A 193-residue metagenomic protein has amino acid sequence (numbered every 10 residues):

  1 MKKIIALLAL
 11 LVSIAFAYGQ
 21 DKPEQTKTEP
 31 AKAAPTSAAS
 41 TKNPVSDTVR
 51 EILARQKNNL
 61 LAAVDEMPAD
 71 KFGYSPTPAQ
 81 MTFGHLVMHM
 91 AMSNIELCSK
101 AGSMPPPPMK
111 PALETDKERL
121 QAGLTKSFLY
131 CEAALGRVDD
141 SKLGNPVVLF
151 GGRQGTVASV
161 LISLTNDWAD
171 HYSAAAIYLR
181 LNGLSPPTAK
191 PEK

Functional and structural regions predicted by a protein language model:
M1-I4: Positively charged n-region of N-terminal signal peptides that target proteins for export
A6-A15: Bacterial N-terminal signal peptides
A17-G19: Boundary at the C-terminal end of the N-terminal hydrophobic targeting segment
D21-T48, M92-R153, N182-K193: Short, helix-capping/interhelical loops that line the mouth of catalytic, cofactor-, or ligand-binding pockets
P30-P76: N-terminal targeting signals for Sec/Tat export/insertion, comprising classic cleavable signal peptides
R50, N58-L61, K71-M109, V148-K193: Short, contiguous alpha-helical
I52, Q56-A63, L120-A134, L164 (+1 more regions): Alpha-helical packing segments of well-folded alpha/beta enzyme cores
